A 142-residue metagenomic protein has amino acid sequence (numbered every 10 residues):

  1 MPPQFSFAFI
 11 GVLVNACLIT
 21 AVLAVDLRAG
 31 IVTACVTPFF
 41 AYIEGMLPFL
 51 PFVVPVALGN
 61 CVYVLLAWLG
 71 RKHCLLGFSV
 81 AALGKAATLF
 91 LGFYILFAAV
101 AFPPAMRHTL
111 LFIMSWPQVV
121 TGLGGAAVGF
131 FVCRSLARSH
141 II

Functional and structural regions predicted by a protein language model:
M1-I142: Loop-helix junctions at membrane interfaces
